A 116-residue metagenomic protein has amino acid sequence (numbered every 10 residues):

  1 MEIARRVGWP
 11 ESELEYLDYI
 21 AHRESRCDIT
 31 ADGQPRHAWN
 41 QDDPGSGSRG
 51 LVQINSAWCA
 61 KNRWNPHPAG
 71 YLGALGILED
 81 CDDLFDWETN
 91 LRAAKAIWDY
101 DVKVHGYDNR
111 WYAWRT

Functional and structural regions predicted by a protein language model:
M1-C27: Export/targeting segments at the very N-terminus of extracytoplasmic proteins
S12, Y16, T30, P35-H37 (+1 more regions): Catalytic and binding regions of secreted/periplasmic enzymes and modules that target cell-wall glycans
